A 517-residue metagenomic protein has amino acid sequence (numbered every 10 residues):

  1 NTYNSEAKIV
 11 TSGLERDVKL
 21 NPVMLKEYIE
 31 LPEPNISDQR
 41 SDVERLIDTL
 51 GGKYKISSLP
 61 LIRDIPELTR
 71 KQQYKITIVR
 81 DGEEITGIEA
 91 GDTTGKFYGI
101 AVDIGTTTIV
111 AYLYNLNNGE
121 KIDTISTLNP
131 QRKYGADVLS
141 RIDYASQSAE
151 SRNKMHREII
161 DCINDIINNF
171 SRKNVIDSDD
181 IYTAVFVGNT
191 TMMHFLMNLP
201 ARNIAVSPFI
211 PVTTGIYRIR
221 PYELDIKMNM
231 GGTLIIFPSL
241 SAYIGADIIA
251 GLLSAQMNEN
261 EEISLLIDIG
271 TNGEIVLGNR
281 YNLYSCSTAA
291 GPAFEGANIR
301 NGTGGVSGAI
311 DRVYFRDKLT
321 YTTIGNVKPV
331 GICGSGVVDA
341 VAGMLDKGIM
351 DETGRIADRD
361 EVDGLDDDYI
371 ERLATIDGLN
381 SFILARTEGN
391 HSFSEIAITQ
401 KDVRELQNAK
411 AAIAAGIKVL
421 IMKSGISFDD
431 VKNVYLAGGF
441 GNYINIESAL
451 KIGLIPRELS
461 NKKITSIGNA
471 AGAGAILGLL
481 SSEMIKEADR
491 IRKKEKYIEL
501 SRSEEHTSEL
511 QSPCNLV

Functional and structural regions predicted by a protein language model:
N1-Y98: Fe-S ferredoxin-like electron-transfer domains and their immediately adjacent linker/connector regions across
T2-I36, T233-I249, N258, S466 (+1 more regions): Acidic, glycine/GT-rich loop-and beta-edge segments that sit at the periphery of enzyme/chaperone cores
V43, D137, I181, F195-A250 (+1 more regions): Glycine-rich phosphate-binding loop and adjoining helix at the ATP-binding site of ATP-dependent phosphoryl-transfer
G105-T106, A111-L139, R202-I216, A250 (+2 more regions): Glycine-rich phosphate-binding loop of actin/hexokinase-like ATP-binding domains
C162-K173, I248-G251, A255, L406-D429: Phosphate/ATP-binding catalytic cores across multiple sugar-kinase/actin-like superfamilies, primarily ASKHA
Y281, N298, M422-I491: Catalytic phosphate/nucleotide-handling subdomain of diverse soluble enzymes
L345-K423: A contiguous, well-structured pocket-lining segment that forms one wall/lid of small-molecule binding clefts in soluble
E505-V517: Single conserved hydrophobic/aromatic residue that forms the stacking wall/gate of nucleotide- or nucleobase-binding
